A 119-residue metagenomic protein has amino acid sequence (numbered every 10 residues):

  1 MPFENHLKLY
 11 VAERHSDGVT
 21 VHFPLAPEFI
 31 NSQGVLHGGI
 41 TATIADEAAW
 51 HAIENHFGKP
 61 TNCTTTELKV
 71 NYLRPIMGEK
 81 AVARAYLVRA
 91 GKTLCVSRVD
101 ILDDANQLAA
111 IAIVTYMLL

Functional and structural regions predicted by a protein language model:
M1-L119: Terminal targeting signals and extreme-terminal segments of soluble enzymes
